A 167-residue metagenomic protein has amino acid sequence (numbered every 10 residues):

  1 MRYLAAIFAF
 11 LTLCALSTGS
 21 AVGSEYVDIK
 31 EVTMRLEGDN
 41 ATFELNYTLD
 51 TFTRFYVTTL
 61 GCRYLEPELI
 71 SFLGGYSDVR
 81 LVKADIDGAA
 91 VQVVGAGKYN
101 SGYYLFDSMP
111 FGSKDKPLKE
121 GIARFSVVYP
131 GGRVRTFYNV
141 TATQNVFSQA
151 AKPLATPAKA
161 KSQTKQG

Functional and structural regions predicted by a protein language model:
M1-S24, L45, Q166-G167: Secretory targeting signatures
A15, S24-Y26, E37, L73 (+1 more regions): A generic structural signal for short, solvent-exposed coil/turn residues that cap or connect secondary-structure
V22-D39, T164: Short N-terminal segments immediately surrounding and downstream of signal-peptide cleavage
I29, N40-E44, G88-A90: Intrinsic-disorder/low-complexity, polar/charged segments enriched in Ser/Thr/Lys/Arg/Asp/Glu/Gln
L36-V57, K98-N100: Primarily extracytoplasmic ectodomains and periplasmic/lumenal surface modules that are beta-strand-rich
Y47-R80: N-terminal, post-signal-peptide region of Sec/Tat-exported proteins
G74-G167: Intrinsically disordered, low-complexity linkers and stems that provide flexible hinges in membrane-associated
